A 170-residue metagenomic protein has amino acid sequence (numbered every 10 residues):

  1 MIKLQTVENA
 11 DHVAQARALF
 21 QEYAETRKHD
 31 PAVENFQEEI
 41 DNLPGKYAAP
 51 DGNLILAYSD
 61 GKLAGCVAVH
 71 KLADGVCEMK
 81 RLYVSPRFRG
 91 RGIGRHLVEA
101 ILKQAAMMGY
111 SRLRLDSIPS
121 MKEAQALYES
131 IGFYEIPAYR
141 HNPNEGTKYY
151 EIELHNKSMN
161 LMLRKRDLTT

Functional and structural regions predicted by a protein language model:
K3, S111-R114, I118-I131, E135-T170: C-terminal "cap" of GNAT-fold acetyltransferases
V7-K80, S85-P86, V98-A100, Q104 (+3 more regions): Acetyl-CoA-dependent GNAT
A10-A14, R91, K122: Loop/helix-junction capping segments adjacent to catalytic residues or to phosphate/diphosphate-binding pockets
G61, G92, G109: Conserved G/P- and acidic residue-centered "switch" motifs that form tight phosphate/ATP-binding loops in soluble
R81-L82, G90, L115, A126: Hydrophobic alpha-helical segments, especially transmembrane helices and their immediate juxtamembrane helical caps
S85-R91, P119-S120: Active-site acidic-Proline motif in GNAT/NAT acetyltransferases
